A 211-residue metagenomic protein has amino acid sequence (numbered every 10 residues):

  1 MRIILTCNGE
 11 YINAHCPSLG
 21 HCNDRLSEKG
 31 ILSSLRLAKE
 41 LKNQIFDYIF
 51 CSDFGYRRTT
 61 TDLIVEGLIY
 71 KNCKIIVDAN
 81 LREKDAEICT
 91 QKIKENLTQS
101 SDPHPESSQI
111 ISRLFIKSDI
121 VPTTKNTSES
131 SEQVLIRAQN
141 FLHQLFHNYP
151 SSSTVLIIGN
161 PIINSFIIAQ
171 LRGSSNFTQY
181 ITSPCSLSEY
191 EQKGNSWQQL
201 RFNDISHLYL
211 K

Functional and structural regions predicted by a protein language model:
M1-F46, F54-G55, D62, Y70 (+1 more regions): An N-terminal RHG(E/S)-centered segment typical of histidine phosphatases
I3, S151-I162: Generic beta-sheet signal
G20-K29, P122-E132, Q179: Active-site metal-coordination segments of metallo-dependent hydrolases
L37-S112, T182, W197: Phosphate-coordination/substrate-recognition cap region in phosphate-metabolizing enzymes
N43-I45, L145-T154: Glycine-rich phosphate-binding loop signature in dinucleotide/nucleotide-binding domains
C51-S52, I136, I157-G159: Short beta-strand scaffold positions
K84-D102, S151-S153, S165-K211: Acidic, low-complexity terminal tails and accessory targeting/binding regions of phosphate-metabolizing enzymes
D102-Q133: Short glycine/proline- and acidic residue-enriched helix-loop micro-motifs that form flexible lids or anion-recognition
